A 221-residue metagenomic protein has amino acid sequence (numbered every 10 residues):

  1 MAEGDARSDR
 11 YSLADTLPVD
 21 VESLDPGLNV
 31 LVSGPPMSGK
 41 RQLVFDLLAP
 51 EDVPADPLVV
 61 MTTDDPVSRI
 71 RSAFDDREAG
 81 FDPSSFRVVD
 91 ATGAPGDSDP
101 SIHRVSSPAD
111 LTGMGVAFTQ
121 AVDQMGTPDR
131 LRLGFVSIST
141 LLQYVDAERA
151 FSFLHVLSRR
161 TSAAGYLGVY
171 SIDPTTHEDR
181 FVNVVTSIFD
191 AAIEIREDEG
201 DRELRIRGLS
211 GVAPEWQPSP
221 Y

Functional and structural regions predicted by a protein language model:
M1-G4, D99: Charged, amphipathic alpha-helical linker segments immediately N-terminal to NTP-binding catalytic cores
E3-D75: Glycine-rich P-loop/Walker A and Walker A-like loops and their local beta1-loop-alpha1 context in P-loop NTPases
V59-D64, V88-D90, S171: Short internal beta-strands
P66-S72, G96, H177-D179: Short, charged/polar "capping" segments at the starts of alpha-helices and the immediately preceding loops
I70, D76-P108: Long, charge-dense
P95-V156: Phosphate-binding/switch loop-helix module in NTP-utilizing enzymes
R149-T176: Substrate-engagement module of ASCE P-loop NTPases
S171-Y221: Phosphate-binding/switch region of NTP-binding enzymes
